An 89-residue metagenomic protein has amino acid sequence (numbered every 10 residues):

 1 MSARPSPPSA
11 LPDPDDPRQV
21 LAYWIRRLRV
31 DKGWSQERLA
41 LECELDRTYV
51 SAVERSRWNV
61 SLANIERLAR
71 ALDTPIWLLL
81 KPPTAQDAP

Functional and structural regions predicted by a protein language model:
M1-R27, D31-K32, E37, Q86-P89: N-terminal flexible/basic segments that precede or flank functional cores
Y23, R27, L41, A52 (+1 more regions): DNA-binding alpha-helical recognition surfaces that contact promoter or target DNA
I25, Q36, R47, L62-I65: Helix-turn-helix DNA-binding elements, focusing on the entry/boundary residues of the two helices that contact DNA
V30, L41, R70: Alpha-helical residues within the helix-turn-helix
G33-V53: Short alpha-helical DNA-recognition segment
T48, W58, W77: Key DNA-contact positions within bacterial/archaeal DNA-binding proteins
N64-A69, L79-L80: Hydrophobic micro-packing sites on short alpha-helices
D73-P89: Short C-terminal boundary/hinge segments that cap the last helix of small helical domains
